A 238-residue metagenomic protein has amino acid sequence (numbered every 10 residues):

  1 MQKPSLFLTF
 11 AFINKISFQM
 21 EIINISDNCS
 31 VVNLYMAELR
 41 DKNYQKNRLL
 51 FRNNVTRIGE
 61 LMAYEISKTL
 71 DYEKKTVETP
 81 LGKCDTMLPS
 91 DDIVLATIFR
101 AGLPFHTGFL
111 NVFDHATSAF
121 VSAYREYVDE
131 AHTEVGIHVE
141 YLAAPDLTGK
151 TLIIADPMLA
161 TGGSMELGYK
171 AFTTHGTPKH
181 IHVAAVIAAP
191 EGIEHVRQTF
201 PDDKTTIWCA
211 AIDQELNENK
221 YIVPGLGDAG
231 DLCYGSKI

Functional and structural regions predicted by a protein language model:
S5-I238: PRPP-associated nucleotide enzymes
